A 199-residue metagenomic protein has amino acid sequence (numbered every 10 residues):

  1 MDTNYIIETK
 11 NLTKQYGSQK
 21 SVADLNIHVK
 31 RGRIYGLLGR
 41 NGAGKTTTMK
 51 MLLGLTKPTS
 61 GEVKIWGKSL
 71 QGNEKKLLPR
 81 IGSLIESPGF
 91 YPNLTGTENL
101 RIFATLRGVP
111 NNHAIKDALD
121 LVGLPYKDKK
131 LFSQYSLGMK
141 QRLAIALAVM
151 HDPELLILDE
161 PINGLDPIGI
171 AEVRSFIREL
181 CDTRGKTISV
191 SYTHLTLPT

Functional and structural regions predicted by a protein language model:
N4-I7, K14-V190, L195: ABC transporter nucleotide-binding domains
L197-T199: Single conserved hydrophobic/aromatic residue that forms the stacking wall/gate of nucleotide- or nucleobase-binding
